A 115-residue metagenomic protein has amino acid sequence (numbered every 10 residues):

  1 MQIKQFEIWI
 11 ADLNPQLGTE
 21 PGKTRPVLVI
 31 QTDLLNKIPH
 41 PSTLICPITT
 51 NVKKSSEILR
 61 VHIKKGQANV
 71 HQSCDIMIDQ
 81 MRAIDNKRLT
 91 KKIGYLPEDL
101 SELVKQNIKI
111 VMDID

Functional and structural regions predicted by a protein language model:
M1, G66-D115: C-terminal terminal-subdomain/extension
M1-Q2, T32: Short, surface-exposed secondary-structure edge patches
L17, V52, I84: Feature marks short, surface-exposed loop/turn motifs that line or immediately flank catalytic pockets and channel
E20-T24, L28-K65: Compact nucleic-acid interaction/catalytic patches
